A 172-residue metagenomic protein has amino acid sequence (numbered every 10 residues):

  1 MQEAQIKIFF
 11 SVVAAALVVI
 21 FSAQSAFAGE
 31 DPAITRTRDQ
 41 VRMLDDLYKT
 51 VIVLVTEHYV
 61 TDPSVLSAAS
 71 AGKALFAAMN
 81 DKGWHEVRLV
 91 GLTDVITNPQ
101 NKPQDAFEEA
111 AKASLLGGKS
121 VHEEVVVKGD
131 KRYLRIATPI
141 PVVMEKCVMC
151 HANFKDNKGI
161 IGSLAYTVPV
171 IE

Functional and structural regions predicted by a protein language model:
Q2-V13: Bacterial N-terminal signal peptides that target proteins for export
K7, A16, A26-G29: N-terminal hydrophobic targeting segments
S11-S22: Bacterial N-terminal signal peptides
S25-K146, G159-E172: Extracytoplasmic c-type cytochrome modules immediately beyond a signal peptide or single-pass transmembrane anchor
V148-K155: Detector for the c-type heme attachment site
